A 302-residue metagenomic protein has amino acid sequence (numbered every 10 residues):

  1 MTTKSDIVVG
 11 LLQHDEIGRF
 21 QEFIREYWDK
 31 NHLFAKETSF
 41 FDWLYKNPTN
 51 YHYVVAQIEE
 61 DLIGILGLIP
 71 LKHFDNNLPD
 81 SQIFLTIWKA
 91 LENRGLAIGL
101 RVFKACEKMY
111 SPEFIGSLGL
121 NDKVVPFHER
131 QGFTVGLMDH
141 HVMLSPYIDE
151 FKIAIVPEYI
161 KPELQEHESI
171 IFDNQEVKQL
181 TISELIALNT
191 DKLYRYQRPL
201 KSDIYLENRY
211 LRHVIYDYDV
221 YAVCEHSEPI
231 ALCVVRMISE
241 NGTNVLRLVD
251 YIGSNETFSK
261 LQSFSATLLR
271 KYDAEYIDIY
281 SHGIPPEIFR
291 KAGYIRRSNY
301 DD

Functional and structural regions predicted by a protein language model:
M1-L44, T49-V55, F84, I153-I204 (+1 more regions): Short amphipathic alpha-helix that is part of the acyltransferase structural core
K4, P70, E113-S169, E225 (+2 more regions): Active-site/acyl-donor-binding loops of N-acyltransferases
L11-H14, G18-G116, E225-E256: Conserved donor-binding loop and adjoining core beta-sheet/short helix segment in diverse acyl/aminoacyl transferases
F34, T49, L78, N121 (+3 more regions): Active-site-proximal structural scaffolding
W43-V55, G136, Y210-Y221: A short helix-loop-beta-strand connector motif used in the catalytic cores of GNAT acetyltransferases and, in some
V102-A105, R209, F264-S265: Short, hydrophobic/aromatic alpha-helical segments in well-folded domains
L185-V235: Non-catalytic interaction/regulatory modules that flank or connect domains
